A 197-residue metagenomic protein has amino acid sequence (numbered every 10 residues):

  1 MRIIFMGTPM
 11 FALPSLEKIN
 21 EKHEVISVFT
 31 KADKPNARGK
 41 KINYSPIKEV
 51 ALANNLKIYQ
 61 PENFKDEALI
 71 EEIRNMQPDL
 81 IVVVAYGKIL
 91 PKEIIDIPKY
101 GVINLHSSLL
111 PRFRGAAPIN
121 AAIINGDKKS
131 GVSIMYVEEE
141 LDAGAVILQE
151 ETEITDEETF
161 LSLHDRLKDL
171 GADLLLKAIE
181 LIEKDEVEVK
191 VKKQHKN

Functional and structural regions predicted by a protein language model:
M1-G39: N-terminal Rossmann-like dinucleotide-binding module
R2-I4, I26-F29, K57-M76, I81 (+2 more regions): Internal alpha/beta domain cores that form substrate/cofactor-binding pockets in large enzymes and binding proteins
M10-F11, A68, I89, L141: Short alpha-helical
K34-N54: N-terminal beta-loop-helix "entrance" segment that forms/cooperates in small-molecule cofactor or anionic ligand
L80, V84-N197: Donor/substrate-binding cores of folate-linked one-carbon enzymes
